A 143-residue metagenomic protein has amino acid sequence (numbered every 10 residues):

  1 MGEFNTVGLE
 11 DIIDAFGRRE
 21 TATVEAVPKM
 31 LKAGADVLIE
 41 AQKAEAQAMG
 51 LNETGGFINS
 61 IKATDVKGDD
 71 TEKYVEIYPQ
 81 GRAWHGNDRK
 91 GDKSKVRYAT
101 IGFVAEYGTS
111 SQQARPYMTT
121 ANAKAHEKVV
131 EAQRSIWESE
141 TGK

Functional and structural regions predicted by a protein language model:
M1-V75, Y98-K143: Short, Lys/Arg-rich flexible segments
D65-K93: Long, charge-enriched, surface-exposed interaction segments in small proteins/subunits
